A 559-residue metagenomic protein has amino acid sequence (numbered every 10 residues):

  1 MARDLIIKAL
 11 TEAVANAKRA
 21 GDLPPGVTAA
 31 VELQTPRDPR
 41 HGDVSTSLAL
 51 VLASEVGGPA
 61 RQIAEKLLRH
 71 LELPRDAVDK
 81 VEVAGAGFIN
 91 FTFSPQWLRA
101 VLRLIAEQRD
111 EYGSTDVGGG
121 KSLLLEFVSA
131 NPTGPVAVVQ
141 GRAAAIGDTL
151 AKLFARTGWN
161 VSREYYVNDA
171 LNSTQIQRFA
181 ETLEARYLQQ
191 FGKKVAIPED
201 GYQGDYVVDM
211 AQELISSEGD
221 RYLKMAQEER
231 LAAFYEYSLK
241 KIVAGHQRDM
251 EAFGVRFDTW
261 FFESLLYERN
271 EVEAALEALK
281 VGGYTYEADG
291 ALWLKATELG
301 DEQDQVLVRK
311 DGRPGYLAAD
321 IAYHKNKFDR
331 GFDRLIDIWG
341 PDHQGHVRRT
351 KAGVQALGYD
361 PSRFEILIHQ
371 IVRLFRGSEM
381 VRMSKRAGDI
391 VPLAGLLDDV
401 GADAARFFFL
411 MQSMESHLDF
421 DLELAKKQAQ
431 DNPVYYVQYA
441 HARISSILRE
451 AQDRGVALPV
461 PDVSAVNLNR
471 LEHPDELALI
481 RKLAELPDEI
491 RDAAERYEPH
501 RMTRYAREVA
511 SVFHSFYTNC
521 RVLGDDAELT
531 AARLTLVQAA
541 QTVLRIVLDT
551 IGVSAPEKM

Functional and structural regions predicted by a protein language model:
M1-R99, A106, D110, S114-M559: Non-catalytic interaction-recognition regions
